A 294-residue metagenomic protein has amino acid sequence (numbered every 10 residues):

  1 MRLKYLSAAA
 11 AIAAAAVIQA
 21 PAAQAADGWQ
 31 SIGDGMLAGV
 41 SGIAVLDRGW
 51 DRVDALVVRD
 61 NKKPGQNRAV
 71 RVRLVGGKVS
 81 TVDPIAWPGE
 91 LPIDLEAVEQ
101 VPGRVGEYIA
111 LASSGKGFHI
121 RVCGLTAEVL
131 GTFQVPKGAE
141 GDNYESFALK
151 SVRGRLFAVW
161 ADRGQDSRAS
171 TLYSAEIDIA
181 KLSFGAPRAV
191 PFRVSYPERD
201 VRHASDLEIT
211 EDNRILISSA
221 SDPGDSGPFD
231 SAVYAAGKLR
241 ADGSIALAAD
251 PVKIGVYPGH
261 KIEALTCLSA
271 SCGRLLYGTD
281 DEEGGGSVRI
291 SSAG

Functional and structural regions predicted by a protein language model:
M1-A9: Bacterial N-terminal signal peptides that target proteins for export
A11-A13: Core hydrophobic alpha-helical transmembrane segments of single-pass membrane proteins
A15-A22: C-terminal segment of classical bacterial N-terminal signal peptides
A23-G294: Sequence/structural signature of beta-propeller domains
